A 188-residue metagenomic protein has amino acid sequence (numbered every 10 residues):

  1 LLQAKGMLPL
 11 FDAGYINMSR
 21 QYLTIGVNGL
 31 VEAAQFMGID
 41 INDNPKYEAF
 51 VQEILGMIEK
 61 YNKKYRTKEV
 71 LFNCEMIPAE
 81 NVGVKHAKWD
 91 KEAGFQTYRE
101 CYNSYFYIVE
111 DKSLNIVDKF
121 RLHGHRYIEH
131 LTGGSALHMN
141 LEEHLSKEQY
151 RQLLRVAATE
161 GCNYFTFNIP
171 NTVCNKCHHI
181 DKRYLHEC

Functional and structural regions predicted by a protein language model:
L1-C188: Long, C-terminal-biased catalytic regions of enzyme "large/alpha" subunits
